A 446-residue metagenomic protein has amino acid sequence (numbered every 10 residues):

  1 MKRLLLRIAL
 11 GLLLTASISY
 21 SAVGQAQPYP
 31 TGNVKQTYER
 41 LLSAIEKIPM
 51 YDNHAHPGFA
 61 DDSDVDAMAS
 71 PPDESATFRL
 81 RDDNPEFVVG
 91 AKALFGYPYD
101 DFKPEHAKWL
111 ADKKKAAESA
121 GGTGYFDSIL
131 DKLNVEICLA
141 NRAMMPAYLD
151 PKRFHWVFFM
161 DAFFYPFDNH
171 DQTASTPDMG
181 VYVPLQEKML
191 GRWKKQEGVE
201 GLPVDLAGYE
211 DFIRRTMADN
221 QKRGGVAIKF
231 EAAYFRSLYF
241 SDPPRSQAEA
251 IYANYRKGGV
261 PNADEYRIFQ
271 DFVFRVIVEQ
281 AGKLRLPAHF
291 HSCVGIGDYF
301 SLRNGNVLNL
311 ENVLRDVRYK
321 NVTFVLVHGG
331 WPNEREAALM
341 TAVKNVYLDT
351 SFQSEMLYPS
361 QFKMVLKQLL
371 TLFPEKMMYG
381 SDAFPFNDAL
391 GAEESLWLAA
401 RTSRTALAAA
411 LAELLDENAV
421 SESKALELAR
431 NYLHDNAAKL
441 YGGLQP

Functional and structural regions predicted by a protein language model:
M1-A9: Bacterial N-terminal signal peptides that target proteins for export
L4, P28-N53, D73-D100, K108-A116 (+2 more regions): Mid-to-C-terminal alpha-helical segments outside catalytic/metal-binding sites
I8-S19: Bacterial N-terminal signal peptides
G32, G305-L310, L314-V325, G329-P446: H/E-rich (His + Asp/Glu) clusters that bind or coordinate divalent metals
E46, V65-F158, F163, P177-G201 (+1 more regions): Alpha-helical scaffold segments that flank or form the walls of functional sites
P49-D62, A288-G295, L326: Histidine-centered catalytic micro-motifs
D178-E197, P243-D264, R404-A410: A solvent-exposed, charged loop/short amphipathic helix patch at secondary-structure junctions
V204-F230, R236-V346, S360-M378: Histidine/acidic residue-rich metal-binding segments in metalloenzymes
